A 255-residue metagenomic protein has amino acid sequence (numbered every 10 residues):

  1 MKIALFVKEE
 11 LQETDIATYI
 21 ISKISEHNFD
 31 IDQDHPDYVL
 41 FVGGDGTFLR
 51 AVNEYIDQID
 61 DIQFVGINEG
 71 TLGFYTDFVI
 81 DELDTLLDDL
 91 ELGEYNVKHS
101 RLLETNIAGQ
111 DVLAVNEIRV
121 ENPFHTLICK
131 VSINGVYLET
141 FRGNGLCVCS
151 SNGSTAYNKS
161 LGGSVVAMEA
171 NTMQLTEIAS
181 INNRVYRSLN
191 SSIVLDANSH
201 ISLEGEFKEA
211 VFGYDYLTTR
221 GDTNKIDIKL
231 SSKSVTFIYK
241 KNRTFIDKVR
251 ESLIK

Functional and structural regions predicted by a protein language model:
M1-P36, G70-C147, T155-K255: Catalytic phosphate-donor-binding core of small-molecule kinases
Y19, R50-Y55: A short acidic, amphipathic alpha-helical/loop segment
I24, Y55-Q58: Active-site catalytic pocket residues across diverse enzymes, especially alpha/beta-hydrolases
Q33-A51: Short, well-ordered secondary-structure micro-motifs within conserved domains or adaptor modules
T47-V52, T155-K159: Short glycine/serine/threonine-rich phosphate/pyrophosphate-binding segments that cradle anionic phosphate groups
I59-Q63: A short helix->loop->beta-strand "cap" motif at the edges of active sites that frequently abuts
